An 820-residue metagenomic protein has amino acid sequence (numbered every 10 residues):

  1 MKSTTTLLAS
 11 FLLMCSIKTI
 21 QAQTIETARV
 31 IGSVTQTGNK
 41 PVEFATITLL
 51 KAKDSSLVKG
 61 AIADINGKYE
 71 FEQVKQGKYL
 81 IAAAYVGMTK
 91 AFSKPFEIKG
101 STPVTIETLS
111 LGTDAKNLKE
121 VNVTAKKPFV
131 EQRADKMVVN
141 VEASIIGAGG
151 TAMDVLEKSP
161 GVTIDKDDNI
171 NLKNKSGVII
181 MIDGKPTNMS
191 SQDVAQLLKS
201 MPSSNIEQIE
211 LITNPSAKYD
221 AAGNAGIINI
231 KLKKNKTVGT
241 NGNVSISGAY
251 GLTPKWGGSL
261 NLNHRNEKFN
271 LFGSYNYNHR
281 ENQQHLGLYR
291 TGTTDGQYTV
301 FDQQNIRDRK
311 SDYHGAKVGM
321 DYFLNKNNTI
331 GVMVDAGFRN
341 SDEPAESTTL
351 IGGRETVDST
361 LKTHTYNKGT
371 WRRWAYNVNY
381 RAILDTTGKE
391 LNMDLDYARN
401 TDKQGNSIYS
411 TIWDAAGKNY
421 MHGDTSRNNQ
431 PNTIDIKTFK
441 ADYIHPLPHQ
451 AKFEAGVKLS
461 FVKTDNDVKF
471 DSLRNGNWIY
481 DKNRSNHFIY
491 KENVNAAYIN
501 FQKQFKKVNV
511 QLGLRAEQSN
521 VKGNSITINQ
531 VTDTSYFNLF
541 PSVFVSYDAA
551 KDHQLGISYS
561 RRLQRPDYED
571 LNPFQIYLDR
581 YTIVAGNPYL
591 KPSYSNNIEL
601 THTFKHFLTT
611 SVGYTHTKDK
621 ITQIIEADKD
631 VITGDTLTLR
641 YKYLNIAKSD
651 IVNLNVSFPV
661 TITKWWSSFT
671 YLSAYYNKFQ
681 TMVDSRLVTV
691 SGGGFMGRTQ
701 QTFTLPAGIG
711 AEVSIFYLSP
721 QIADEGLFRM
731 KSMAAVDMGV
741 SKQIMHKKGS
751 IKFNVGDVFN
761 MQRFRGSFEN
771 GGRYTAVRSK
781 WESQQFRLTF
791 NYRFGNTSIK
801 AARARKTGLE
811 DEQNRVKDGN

Functional and structural regions predicted by a protein language model:
T46-L50, A84-T89, P103-I145, D165-D167 (+3 more regions): Short, acidic, small-residue-rich periplasmic hinge/interaction motif at the N-terminus of Gram-negative outer-membrane
A52-K68: Short, acidic Ser/Thr/Gly-rich low-complexity loop/linker segments typical of extracellular and cell-surface proteins
E72, K185-T213: Short acidic/polar hinge/loop motifs at secondary-structure boundaries that mediate gating or recognition
E107-S110, A152-V155, V194-L197, L211 (+2 more regions): N-terminal periplasmic accessory domains that precede and gate Gram-negative outer-membrane beta-barrel machines
Q304, R427, I436-K440, D481-N486 (+4 more regions): Outer membrane beta-barrel strand-and-loop segments of large Gram-negative receptors, especially TonB-dependent
G315-R339, T365-N524, D548, D552 (+3 more regions): Face-selective signature of the C-terminal outer-membrane beta-barrel domain
N486-E492, L563-S611, H616, L639-N653 (+2 more regions): Outer-membrane beta-barrel signature, preferentially recognizing the C-terminal barrel domain of Gram-negative
N520-K522, K551-N597, V612-D635, V758-G772: Surface-exposed extracellular loop regions of Gram-negative outer-membrane beta-barrel proteins, predominantly
